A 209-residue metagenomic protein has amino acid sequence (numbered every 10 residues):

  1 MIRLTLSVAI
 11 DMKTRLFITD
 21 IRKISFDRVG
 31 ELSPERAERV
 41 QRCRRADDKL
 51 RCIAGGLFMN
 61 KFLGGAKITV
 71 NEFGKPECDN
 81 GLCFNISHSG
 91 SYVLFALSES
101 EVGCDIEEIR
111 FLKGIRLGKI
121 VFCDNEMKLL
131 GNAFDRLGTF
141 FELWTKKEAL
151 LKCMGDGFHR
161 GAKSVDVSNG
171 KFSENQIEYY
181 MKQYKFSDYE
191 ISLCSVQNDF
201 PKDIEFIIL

Functional and structural regions predicted by a protein language model:
I2-L209: Core catalytic alpha/beta fold that binds nucleotide/phospho-ligands
